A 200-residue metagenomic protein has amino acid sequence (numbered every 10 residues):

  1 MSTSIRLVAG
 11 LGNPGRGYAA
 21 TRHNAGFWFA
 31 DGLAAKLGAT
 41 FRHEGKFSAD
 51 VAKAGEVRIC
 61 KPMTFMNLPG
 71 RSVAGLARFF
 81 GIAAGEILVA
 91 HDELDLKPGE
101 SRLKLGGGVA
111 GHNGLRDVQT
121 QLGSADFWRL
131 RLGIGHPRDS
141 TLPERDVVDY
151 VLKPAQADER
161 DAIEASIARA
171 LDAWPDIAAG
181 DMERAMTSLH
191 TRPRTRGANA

Functional and structural regions predicted by a protein language model:
M1-G106, L115-R131, P137-D149, R160-A168 (+1 more regions): Nucleotide and nucleotide-moiety/phosphate-recognizing core
V109: Conserved mid-domain beta->alpha element of the FAD-binding
